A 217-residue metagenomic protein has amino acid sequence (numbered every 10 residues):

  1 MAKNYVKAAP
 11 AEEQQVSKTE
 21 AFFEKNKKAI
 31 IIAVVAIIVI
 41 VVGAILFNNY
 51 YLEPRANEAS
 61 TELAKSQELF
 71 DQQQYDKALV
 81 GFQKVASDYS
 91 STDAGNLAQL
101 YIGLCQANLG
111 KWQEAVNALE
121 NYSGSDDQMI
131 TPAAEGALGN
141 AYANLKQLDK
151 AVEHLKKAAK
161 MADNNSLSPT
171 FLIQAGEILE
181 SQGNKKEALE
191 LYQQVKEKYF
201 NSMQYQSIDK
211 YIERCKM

Functional and structural regions predicted by a protein language model:
M1-A36: N-terminal positive-inside, membrane-proximal cytosolic segments immediately preceding the first
A29, E53, A86-G95, G124-P132 (+2 more regions): Short solvent-exposed coil/turn linkers within tandem alpha-helical repeat scaffolds
Y75-D76, W112, L148, K185: TPR-repeat structural position
